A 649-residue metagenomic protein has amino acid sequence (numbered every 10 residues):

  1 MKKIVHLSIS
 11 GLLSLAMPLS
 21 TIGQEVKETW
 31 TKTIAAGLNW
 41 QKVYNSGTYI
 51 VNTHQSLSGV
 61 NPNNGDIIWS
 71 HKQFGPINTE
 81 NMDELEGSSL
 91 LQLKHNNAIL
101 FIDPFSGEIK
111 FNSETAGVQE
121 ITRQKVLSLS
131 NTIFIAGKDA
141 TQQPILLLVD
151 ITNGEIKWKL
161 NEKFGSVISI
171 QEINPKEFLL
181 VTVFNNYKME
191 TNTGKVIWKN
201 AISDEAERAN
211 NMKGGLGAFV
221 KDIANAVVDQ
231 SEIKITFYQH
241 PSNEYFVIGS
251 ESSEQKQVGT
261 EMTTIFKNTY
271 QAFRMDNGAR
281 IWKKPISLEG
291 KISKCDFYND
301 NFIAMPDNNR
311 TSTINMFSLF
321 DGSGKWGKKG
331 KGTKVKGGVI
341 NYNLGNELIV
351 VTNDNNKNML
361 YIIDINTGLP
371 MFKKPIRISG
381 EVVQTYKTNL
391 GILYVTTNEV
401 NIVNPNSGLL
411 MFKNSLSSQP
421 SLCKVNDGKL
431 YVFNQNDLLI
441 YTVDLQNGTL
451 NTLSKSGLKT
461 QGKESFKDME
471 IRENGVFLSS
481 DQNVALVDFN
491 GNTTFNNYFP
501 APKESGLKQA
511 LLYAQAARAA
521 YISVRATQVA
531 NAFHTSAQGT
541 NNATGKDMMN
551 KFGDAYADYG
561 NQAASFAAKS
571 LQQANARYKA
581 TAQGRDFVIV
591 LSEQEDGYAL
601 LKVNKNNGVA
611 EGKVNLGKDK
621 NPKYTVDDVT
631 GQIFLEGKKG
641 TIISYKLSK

Functional and structural regions predicted by a protein language model:
M1-I4: Positively charged n-region of N-terminal signal peptides that target proteins for export
S8-P18: Bacterial N-terminal signal peptides
I22-K649: Secretory-pathway ectodomains
